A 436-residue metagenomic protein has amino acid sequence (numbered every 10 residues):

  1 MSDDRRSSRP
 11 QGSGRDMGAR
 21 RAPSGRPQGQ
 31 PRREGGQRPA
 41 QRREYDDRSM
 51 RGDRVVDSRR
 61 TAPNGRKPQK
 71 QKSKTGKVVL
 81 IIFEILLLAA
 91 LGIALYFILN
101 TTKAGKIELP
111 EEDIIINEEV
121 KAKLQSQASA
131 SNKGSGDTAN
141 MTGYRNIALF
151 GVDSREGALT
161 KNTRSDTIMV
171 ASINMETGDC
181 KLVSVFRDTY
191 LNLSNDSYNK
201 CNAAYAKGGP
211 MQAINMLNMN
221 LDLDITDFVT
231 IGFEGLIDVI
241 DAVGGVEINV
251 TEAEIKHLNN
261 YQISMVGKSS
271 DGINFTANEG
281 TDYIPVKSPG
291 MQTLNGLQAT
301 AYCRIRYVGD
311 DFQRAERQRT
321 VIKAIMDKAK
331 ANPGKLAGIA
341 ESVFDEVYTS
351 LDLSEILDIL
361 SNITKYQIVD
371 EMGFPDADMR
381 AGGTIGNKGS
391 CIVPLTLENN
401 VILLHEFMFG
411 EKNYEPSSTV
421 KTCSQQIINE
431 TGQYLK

Functional and structural regions predicted by a protein language model:
M1-K67: N-terminal targeting leaders characterized by basic, low-complexity, disordered sequences that direct proteins
D3-D4, G65-T177, D358-T364: Entry/capping segment at the start of metal-dependent catalytic domains with acidic active-site entry clusters
L124-D137, R145, F344-K436: C-terminal solvent-exposed extensions
T142-R145, N162-I168, T177-V185, D196-Y198 (+7 more regions): Extracytoplasmic
E156-L159, N199-K207, D222-D227, R304-Q313 (+3 more regions): Second-shell loop/turn segments in exported
T167, Y198, P210-N218, F233-I237 (+8 more regions): Extracytoplasmic/secreted envelope proteins and their assembly/folding machinery, especially bacterial periplasmic
A203, K207-D271, T276-A277, V347-S354: Amphipathic, coiled-coil-like alpha-helical scaffolding segments used for oligomerization/assembly
D241-G334: Flexible, polar/acidic helix-loop-strand segments at domain edges
